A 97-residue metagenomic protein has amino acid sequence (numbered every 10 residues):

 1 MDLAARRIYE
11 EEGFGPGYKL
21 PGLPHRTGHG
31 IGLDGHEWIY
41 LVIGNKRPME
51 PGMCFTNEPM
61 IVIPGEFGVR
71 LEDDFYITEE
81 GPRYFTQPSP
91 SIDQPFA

Functional and structural regions predicted by a protein language model:
M1-G32: Active-site cores enriched in adjacent His and Asp/Glu residues with nearby glycine-rich loops that coordinate divalent
I31-A97: Charged, cofactor-coupling segments
